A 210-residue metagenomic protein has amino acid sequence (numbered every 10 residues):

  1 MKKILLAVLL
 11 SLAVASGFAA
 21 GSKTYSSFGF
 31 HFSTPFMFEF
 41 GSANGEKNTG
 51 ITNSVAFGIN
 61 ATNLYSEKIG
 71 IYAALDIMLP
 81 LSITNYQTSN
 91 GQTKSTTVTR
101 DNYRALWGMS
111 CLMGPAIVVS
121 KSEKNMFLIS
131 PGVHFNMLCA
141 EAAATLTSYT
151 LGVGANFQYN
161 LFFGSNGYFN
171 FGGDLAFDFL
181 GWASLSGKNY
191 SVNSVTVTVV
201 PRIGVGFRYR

Functional and structural regions predicted by a protein language model:
M1, L5, S11, N48 (+2 more regions): Low-complexity, intrinsically disordered short peptide segments enriched in small/polar/basic residues
M1-Y25, R210: Cleavable N-terminal export/targeting peptides
I4, S22-F30, E67-A73, E123-I129 (+2 more regions): Outer-envelope beta-barrel architecture signal
I4-L5, Y25, T62, T96 (+3 more regions): Residue-level detector of intrinsically disordered/flexible regions characterized by low predicted structural confidence
A19-I71, I77, T84-Y86, A142 (+2 more regions): Short glycine/proline- and aromatic-enriched beta-strand/turn motifs that initiate or cap beta-hairpins
S22, G45-N53, T96-W107, A143-L151 (+1 more regions): Replace "Gram-negative outer membrane beta-barrel proteins" with "bacterial and organellar outer membrane beta-barrel
F30, G41-K47, I77-Y86, S148-R210: Predominantly the C-terminal beta-signal and adjacent terminal strand-loop region of outer-membrane beta-barrel
T34-F36, G58-V153, L161-G167: Gram-negative (and chloroplast) outer-membrane scaffold detector with strong preference for beta-barrel transmembrane
